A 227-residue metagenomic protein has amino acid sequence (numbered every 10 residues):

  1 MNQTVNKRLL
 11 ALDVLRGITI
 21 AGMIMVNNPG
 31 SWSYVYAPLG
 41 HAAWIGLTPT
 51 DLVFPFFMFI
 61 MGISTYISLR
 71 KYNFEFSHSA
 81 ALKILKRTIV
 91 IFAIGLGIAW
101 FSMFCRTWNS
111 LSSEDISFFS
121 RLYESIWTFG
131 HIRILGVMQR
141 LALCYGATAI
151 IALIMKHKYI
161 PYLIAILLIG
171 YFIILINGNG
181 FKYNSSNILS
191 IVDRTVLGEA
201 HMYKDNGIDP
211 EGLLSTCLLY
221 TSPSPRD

Functional and structural regions predicted by a protein language model:
N2-N73: N-terminal signal-anchor module of multipass membrane proteins
R8-L15, H41-F57, L82, W127-L141 (+1 more regions): Membrane-entry segments of alpha-helical transmembrane domains in multi-pass membrane proteins
P29-G30, F57, M61, V90-I94 (+4 more regions): Hydrophobic alpha-helical transmembrane bundles of multi-pass membrane proteins
P29-T48, R106-G130, L189-I191, T195 (+1 more regions): Membrane-interface interhelical loops and short amphipathic "cap" helices that link adjacent transmembrane segments
D51-P55, K71-A99, M103-S112, I116-T148 (+1 more regions): Transmembrane alpha-helical segments and their boundary/interface "anchor" motifs in multi-pass integral membrane
G62, R140, R226: Divalent metal-coordination and catalytic microenvironments
H157-L219: Long hydrophobic alpha-helical segments that form multi-pass transmembrane helix bundles in integral membrane proteins
Y220-D227: Conserved small/polar residues in nucleotide/adenosyl-binding loops
